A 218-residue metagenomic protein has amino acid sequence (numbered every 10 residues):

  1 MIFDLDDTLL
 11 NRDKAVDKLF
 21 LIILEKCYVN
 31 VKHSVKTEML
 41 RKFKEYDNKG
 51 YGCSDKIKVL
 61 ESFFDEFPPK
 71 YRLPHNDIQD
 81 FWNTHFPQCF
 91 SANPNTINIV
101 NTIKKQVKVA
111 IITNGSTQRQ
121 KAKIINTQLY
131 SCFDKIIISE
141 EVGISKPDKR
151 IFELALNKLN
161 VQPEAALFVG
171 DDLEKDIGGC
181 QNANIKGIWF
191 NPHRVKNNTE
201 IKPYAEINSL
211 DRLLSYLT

Functional and structural regions predicted by a protein language model:
M1, I97, N101, S116-T117 (+1 more regions): Asp-based, Mg2+/Mn2+-dependent phosphohydrolase catalytic module
M1-P94: N-terminal helical cap/lid subdomain that shapes the substrate entry/recognition surface in HAD-like hydrolases
L10, I111, F168: Short catalytic-loop micro-motif centered on adjacent basic/acidic residues
Y28, P68, Q106-V107, Q128 (+2 more regions): Glycine-centered loop/turn motif at secondary-structure junctions
K36-L40, K104-V107, N191-P192: Secondary-structure boundary/capping motif
L73-S91, T96-T127, I137-S139: Substrate-recognition element of Asp-dependent hydrolases with the DxDx(T/V) motif
